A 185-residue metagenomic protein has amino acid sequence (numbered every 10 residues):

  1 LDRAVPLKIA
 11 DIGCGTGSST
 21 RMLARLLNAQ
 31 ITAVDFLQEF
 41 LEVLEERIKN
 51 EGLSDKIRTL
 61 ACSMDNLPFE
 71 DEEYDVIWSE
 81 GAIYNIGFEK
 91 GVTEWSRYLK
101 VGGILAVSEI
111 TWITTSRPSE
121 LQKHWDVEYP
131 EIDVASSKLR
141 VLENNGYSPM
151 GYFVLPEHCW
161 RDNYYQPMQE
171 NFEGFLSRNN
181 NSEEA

Functional and structural regions predicted by a protein language model:
L1-V5: Conserved alpha-helix/loop element of class I SAM-dependent methyltransferases that forms part of the SAM/SAH-binding
A10-I12, T16-N66: Class I SAM-dependent methyltransferase SAM/SAH-binding core
D65-V76: A short acidic, Gly/Pro-enriched loop at the edge of an enzyme's catalytic core that lines a small-molecule cofactor
V76-E89: A short SAM/SAH-binding and catalytic strip from SAM-dependent methyltransferases
K90-I104: A short glycine-rich, Lys/Arg-flanked "PGG" loop and its adjoining helix->strand segment in the class I
I110-Y129: Short, glycine-/aromatic-enriched active-site segment of Class I SAM-dependent methyltransferases
E131-G146: Short alpha-helix
L155-A185: C-terminal helical/coil "lid" or tail adjacent to the Rossmann-like core of SAM-dependent
